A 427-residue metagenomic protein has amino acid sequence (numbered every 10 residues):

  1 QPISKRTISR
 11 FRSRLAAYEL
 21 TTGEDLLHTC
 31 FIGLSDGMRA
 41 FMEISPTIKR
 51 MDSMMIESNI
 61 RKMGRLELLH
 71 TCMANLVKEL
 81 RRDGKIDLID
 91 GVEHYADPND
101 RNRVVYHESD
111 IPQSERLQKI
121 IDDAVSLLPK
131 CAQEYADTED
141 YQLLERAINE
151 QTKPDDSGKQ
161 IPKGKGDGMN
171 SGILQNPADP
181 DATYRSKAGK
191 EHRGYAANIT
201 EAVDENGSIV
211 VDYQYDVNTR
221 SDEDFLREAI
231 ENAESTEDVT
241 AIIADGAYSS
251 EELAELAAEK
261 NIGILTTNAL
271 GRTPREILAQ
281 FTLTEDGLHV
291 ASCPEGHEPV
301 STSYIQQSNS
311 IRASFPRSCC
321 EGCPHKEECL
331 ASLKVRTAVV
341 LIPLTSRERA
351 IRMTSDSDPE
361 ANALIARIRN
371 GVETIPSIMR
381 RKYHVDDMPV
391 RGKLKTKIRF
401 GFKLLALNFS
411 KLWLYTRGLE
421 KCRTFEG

Functional and structural regions predicted by a protein language model:
P2-G427: Anion-binding and metal-coordination hotspots
